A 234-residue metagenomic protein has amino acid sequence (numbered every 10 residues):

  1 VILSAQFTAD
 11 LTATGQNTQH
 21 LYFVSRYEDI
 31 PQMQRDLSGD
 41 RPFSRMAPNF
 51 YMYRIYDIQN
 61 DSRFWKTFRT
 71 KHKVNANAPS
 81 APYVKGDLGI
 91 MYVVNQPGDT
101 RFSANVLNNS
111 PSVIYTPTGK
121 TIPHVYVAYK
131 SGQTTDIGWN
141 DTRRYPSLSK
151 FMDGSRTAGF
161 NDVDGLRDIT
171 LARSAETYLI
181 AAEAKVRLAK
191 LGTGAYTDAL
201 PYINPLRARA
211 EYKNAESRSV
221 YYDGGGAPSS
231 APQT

Functional and structural regions predicted by a protein language model:
V1-E28, I137-S174, R187-L200: Structured, solvent-exposed acidic/aromatic patches
V1-T118: An aromatic- and glycine-enriched ligand-binding surface/loop that stacks and positions planar moieties
S62, K66-F68, K150, R187 (+2 more regions): Acidic, mature catalytic/reactive cores of soluble proteins
G89-G159: Amphipathic alpha-helical assembly segments
R173, L179-I180: Short alpha-helical basic/polar micro-motif
T193-T234: A long, glycine-enriched binding/interface module in the latter
